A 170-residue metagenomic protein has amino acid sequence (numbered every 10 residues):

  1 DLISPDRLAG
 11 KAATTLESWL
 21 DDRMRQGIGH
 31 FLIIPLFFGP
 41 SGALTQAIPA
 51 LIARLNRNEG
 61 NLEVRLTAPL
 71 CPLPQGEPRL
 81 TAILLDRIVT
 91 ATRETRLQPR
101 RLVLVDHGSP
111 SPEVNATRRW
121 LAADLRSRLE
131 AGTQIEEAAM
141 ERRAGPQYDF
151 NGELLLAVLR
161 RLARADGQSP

Functional and structural regions predicted by a protein language model:
D1-P170: Active-site-proximal alpha-helix that buttresses catalytic centers in soluble enzyme cores
